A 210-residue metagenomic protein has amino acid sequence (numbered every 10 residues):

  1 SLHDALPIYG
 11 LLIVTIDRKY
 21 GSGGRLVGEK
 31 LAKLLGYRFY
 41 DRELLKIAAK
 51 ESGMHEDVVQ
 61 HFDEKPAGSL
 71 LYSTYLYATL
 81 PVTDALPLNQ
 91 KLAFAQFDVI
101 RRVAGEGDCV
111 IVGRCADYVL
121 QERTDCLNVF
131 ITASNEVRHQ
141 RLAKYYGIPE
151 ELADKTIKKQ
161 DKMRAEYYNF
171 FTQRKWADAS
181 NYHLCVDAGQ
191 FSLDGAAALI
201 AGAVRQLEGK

Functional and structural regions predicted by a protein language model:
L2-L6: Short, small-residue-biased leader/transition segments that mark boundaries at the very start of proteins
T15-A32: Glycine-rich phosphate-binding P-loop
R38-K50: Short beta-strand-centered segment that lines the nucleotide-binding/catalytic pocket of NTP-utilizing
A49-D108: ATP-dependent small-molecule kinase phosphotransfer cores that center on conserved nucleotide phosphate-binding segments
S69-T74, P149-L193: Small-molecule kinase domains that catalyze NTP-dependent phosphoryl transfer to phosphate-bearing small molecules
V103-E106, A116-E122, V129: RNA pseudouridine synthases
E122-K144, E150-K158: Conserved phosphate-donor/acceptor-positioning beta-strand/loop module used by diverse small-molecule
